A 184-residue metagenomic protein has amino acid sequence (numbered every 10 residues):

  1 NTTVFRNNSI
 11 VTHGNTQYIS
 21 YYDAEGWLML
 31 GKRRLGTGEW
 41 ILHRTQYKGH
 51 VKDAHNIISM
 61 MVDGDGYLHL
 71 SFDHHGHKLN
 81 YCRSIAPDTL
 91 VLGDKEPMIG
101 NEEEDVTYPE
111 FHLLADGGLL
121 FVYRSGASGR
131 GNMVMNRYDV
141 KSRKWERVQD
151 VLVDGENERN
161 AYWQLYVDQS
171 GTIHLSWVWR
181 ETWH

Functional and structural regions predicted by a protein language model:
N1-H184: Extracellular, repeat-based ectodomains that mediate carbohydrate processing or recognition
